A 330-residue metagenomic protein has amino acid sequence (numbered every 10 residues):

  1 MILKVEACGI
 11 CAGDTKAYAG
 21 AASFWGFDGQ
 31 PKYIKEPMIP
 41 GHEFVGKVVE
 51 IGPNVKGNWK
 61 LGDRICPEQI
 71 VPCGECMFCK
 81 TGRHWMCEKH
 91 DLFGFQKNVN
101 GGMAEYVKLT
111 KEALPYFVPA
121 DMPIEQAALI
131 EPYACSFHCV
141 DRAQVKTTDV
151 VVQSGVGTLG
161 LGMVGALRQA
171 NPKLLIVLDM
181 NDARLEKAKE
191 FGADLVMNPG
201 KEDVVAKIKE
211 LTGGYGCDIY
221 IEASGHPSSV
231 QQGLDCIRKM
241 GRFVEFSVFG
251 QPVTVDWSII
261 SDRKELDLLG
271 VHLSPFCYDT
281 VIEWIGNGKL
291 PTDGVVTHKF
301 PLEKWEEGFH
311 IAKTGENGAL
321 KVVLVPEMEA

Functional and structural regions predicted by a protein language model:
M1-C8, S23-M77, A113, P119-D121: Glycine-rich beta-strand-centered segment in the early N-terminal region that forms part of a ligand/cofactor-binding
Q30-P37, H42, C73-S154: NAD(P)H dinucleotide-binding glycine-rich loop of Rossmann-like/cofactor-binding domains, especially the beta1-alpha1
K60-L61, K146, R238, P291: Residue-level recognition of short, solvent-exposed, well-ordered loop/turn junctions that link secondary-structure
E105, A120-E202, A206: Mid-domain Rossmann-like dinucleotide-binding core that forms the NAD(H)/NADP(H) cofactor-binding site
A143-K146, Q153, L159, E186-D267 (+2 more regions): Glycine-rich cofactor phosphate-binding loops and adjacent beta1-alpha1 units of small-molecule cofactor enzyme domains
D179, E210, G214, V244 (+4 more regions): C-terminal capping/lid region of NAD(P)-dependent oxidoreductase domains
R242-V244, V255-V295: Rossmann-fold dehydrogenase core element
